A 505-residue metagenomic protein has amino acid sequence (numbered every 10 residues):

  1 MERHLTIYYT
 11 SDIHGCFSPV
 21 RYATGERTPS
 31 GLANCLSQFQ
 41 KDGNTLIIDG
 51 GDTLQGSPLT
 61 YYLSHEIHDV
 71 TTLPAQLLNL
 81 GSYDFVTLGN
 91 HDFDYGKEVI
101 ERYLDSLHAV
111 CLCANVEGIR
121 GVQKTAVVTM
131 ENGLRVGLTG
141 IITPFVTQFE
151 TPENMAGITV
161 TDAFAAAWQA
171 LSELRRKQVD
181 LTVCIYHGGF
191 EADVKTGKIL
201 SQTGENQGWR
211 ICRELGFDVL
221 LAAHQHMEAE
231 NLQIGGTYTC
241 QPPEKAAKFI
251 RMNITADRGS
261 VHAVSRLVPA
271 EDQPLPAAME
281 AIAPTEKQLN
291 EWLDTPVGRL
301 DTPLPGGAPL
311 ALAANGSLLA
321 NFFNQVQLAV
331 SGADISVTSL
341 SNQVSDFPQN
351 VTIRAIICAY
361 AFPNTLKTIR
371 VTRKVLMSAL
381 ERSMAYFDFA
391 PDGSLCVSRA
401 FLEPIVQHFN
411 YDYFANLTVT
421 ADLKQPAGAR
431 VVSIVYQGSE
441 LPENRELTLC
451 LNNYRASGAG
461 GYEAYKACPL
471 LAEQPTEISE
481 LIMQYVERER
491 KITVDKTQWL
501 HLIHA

Functional and structural regions predicted by a protein language model:
M1-D272, A314-V326, F387, P469-E477: Acidic, metal/ion-coordinating pockets
E2, A256-N350, S457, V486-A505: A short C-terminal boundary segment appended to hydrolase-like catalytic domains
T6, C16, S30, N34 (+4 more regions): Feature captures C-terminal
H14-G15, P19-V20, L300-A308, Y462-K466: Acidic/histidine-rich, surface-exposed loop or edge segments in extracytoplasmic proteins
L32, T71, K97, M279-I282 (+6 more regions): Alpha-helix initiation and N-capping motif
S37, L80, R102, Q169 (+10 more regions): Charged/polar, solvent-exposed surface patches and flexible loops
S82, G216, I234-G235, V330-G332 (+2 more regions): Short, well-ordered loop/turn elements at secondary-structure boundaries
R135, Y238, A308-P309, E440: Short, solvent-exposed loop/turn motifs
